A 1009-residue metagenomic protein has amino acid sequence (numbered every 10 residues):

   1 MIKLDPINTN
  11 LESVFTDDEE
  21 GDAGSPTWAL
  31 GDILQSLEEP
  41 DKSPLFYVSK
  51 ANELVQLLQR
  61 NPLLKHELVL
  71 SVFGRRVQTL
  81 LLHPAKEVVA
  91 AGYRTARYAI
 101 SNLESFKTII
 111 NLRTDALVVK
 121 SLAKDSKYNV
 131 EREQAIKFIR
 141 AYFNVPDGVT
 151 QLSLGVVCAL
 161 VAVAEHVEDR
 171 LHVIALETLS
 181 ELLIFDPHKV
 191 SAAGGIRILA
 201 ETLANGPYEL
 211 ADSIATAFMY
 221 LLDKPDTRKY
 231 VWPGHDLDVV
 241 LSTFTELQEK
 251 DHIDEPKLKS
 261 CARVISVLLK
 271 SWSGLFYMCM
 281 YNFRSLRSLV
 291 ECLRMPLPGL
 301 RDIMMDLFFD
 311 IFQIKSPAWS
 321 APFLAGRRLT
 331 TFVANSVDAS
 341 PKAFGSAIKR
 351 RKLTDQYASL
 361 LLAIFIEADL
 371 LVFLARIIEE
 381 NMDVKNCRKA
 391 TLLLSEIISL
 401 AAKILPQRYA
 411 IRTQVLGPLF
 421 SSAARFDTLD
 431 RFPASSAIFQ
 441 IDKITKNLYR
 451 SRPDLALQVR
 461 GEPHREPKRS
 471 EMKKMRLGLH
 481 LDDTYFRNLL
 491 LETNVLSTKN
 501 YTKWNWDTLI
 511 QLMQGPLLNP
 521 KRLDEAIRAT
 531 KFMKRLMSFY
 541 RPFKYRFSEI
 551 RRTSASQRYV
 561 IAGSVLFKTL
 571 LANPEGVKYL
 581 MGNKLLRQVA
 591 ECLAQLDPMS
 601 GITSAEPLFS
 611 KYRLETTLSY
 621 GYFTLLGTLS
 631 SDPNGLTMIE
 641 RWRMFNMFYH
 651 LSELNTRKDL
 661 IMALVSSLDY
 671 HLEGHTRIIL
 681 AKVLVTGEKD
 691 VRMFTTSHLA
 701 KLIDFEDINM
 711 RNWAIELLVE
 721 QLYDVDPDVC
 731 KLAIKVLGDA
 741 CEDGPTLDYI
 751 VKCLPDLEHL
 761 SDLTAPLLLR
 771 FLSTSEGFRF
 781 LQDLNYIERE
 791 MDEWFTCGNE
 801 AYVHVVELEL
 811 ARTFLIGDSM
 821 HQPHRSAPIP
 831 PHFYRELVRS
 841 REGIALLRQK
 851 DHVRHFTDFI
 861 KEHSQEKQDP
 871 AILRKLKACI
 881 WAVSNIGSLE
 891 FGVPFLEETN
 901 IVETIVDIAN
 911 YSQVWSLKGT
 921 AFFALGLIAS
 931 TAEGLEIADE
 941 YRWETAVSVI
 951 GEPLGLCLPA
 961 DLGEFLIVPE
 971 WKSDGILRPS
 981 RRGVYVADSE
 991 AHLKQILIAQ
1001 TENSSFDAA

Functional and structural regions predicted by a protein language model:
I2-K3, A325-R350, D454-M472, V725-D728 (+5 more regions): Long, helix-rich interaction regions
L4, T9-I174, S180-A200, A204-S213 (+27 more regions): Elongated alpha-helical scaffolds that mediate protein-protein interactions in large eukaryotic proteins, primarily
T243-F244, P317-F323, E591-A594, H650-L654 (+5 more regions): Flexible, disordered linker segments and immediate boundary regions flanking tandem C2H2 zinc-finger modules
P341, E367, K385, A827 (+9 more regions): Long alpha-helical repeat scaffolds
V565-L566, L625, P766-L767, P828 (+1 more regions): Extended, structured, electrostatic nucleic-acid-contact surfaces
L737: Nucleic-acid-interacting cores, centered on viral/eukaryotic replication and modification enzymes
